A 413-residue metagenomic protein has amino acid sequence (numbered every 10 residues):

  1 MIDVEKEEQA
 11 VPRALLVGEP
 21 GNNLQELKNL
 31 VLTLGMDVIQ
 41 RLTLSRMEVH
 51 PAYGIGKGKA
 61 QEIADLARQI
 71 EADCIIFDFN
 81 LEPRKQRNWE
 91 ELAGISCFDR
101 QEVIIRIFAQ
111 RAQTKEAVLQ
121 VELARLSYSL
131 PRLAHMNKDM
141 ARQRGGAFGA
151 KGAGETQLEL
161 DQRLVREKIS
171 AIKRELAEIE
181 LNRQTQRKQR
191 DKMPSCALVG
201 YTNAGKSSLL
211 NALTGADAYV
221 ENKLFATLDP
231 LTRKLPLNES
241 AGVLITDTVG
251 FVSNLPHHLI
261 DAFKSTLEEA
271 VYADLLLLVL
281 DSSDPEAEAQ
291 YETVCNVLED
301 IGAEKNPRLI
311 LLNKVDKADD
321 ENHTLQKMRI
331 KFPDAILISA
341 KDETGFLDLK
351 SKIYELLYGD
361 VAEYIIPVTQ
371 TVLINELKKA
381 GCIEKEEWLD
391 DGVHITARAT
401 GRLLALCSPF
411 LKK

Functional and structural regions predicted by a protein language model:
M1-I104: N-terminal accessory targeting/assembly segments
M1-L15, A134-A204, L210, P285 (+2 more regions): C-terminal-of-GTPase-core extension/linker across diverse P-loop GTPases
L16-E19, R41-L44, I76-D78, L278-D281 (+3 more regions): Conserved beta-strand segments of the P-loop GTPase G domain that flank and frequently precede/overlap
G21-N22, R46-E48, N80-P83, E102-I105 (+6 more regions): Conserved nucleotide-binding/hydrolysis micro-motifs of P-loop NTPases
N23-L32, A64-R68, L81-I95, S240-A241 (+1 more regions): Conserved C-terminal guanine-recognition region of P-loop GTPase G domains, centered on the G4
V49-Y53, R111-K115, Q157, D217-Y219 (+2 more regions): Flexible beta-alpha connector loops of hexameric P-loop NTPases
E102-V121: Short alpha-helix plus adjacent loop in nuclease-associated cores
K188-D191, L213-G242, V252, H257-A262 (+2 more regions): Switch I (effector-binding) loop of TRAFAC-class P-loop GTPase G-domains
